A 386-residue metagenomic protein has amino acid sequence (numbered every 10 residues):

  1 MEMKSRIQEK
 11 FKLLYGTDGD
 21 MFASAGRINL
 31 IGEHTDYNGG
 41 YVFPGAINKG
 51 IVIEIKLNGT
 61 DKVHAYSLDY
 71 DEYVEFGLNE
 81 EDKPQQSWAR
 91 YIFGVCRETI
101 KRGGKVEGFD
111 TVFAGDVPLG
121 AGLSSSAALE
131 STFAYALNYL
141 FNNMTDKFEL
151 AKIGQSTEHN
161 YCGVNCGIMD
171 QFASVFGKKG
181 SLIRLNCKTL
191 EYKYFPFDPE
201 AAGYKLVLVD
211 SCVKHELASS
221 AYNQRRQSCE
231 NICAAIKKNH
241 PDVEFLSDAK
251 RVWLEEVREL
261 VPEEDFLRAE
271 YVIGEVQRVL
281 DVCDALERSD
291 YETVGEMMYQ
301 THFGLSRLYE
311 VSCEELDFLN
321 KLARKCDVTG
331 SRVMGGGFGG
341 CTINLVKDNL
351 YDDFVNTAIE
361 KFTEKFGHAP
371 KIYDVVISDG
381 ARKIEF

Functional and structural regions predicted by a protein language model:
M1-F22, I28-Y41, E75-N79, Q85-D198 (+2 more regions): Gly/Ser-rich oxyanion-binding loop with an adjacent helix/lid that shapes the negatively charged ligand pocket
M1-R27, V52-Q85, S181-G330, L345-F386: C-terminal nucleotide
G39-A46, R225-R226: Short Gly/aromatic-enriched secondary-structure transition segments
P44-A46, E54-L57, G103: Short, charge-rich binding segments
A127-A128, C341-L345: FabD-like malonyl-/acyl-CoA
F338: Glycine-rich phosphate-binding loop
